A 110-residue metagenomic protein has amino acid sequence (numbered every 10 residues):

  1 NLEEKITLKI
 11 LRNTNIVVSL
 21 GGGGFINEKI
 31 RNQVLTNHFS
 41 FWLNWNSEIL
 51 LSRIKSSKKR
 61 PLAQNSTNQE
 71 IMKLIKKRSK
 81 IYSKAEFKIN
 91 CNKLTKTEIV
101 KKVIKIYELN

Functional and structural regions predicted by a protein language model:
N1-L35, R60, N68, S79: ATP-dependent small-molecule kinase phosphotransfer cores that center on conserved nucleotide phosphate-binding segments
K5-I6, I49, E98, K102: Alpha-helical elements of Rossmann-like donor-binding domains used by nucleotide-donor carbohydrate transfer enzymes
N13, F39, K76-N110: NTP-dependent small-molecule kinase module
L20, L43, C91: Catalytic metal- and UDP-sugar-binding loop of GT-A-like glycosyltransferases, i.e., residues flanking the conserved
G22-F25, N46-E48, L94: Short glycine-rich anion-binding loops that position phosphate/pyrophosphate groups of nucleotides and phosphorylated
K29-N32, S52-S56, K101-K102: Short amphipathic alpha-helical segments
N37-K80: A glycine- and Lys/Arg-enriched "phosphate-lid" helix/loop adjacent to the NTP-binding pocket of small-molecule kinases
